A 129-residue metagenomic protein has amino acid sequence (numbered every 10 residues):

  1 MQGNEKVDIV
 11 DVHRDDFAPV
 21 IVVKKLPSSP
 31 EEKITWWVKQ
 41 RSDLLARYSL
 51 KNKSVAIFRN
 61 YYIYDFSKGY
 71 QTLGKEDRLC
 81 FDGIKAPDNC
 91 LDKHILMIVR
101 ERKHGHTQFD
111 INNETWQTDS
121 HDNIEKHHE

Functional and structural regions predicted by a protein language model:
M1-V12: Membrane-interface motif at the C-terminal end of an N-terminal transmembrane signal
N4, N52, N60, N89 (+2 more regions): Detector for Asparagine
V10-D16, S54-A56: Short, surface-exposed loop and linker segments with low hydrophobicity and enrichment for Pro/Ser/Thr
H13-S28: Acidic/histidine-rich, surface-exposed loop or edge segments in extracytoplasmic proteins
D15, N52, Q71, I98 (+1 more regions): Residues in flexible loops and secondary-structure boundaries
V20-V22, N60-Y64, L96-I98, Q108-D110: Ordered hydrophobic segments in well-structured contexts
K24-D92: Mature extracytoplasmic domains of secretory-pathway proteins
D92-E129: C-terminal partner/receptor-binding element of secreted or periplasmic proteins
